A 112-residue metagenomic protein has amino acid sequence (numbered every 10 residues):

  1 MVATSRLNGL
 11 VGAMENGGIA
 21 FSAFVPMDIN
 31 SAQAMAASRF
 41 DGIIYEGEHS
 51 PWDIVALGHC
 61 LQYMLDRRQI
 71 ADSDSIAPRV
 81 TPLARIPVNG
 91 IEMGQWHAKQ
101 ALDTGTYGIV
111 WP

Functional and structural regions predicted by a protein language model:
M1-P112: Expand to "…catalyze enediolate/carbanion chemistry for C-C bond making/breaking, isomerization, decarboxylation
